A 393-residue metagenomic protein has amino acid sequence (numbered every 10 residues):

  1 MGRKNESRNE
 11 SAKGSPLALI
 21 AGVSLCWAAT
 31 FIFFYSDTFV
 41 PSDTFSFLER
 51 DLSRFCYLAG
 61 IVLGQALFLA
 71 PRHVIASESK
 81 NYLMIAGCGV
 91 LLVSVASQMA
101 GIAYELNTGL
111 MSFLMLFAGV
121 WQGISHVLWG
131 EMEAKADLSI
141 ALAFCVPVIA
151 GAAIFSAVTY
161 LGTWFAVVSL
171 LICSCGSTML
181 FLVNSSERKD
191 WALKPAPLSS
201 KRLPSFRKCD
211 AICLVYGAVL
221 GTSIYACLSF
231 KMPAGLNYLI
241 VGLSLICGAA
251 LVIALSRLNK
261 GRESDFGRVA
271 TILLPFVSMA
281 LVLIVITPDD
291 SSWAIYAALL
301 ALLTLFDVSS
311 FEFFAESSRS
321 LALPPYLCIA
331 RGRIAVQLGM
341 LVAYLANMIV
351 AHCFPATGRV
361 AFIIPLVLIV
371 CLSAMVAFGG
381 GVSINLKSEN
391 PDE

Functional and structural regions predicted by a protein language model:
G2-N9, S139-I140, A152-K231, C247-S264: Intracellular loop-helix junctions on the cytosolic face of multi-pass helical membrane proteins
R8-I61, I212, Y216-A234: Helix-loop boundary and gating motifs at the non-cytosolic
A59-L69, G151, L239-R262, D307-V308 (+1 more regions): Transmembrane alpha-helices of Major Facilitator/SLC transporters
N107-S125, S291-D307: Hydrophobic core of transmembrane alpha-helices in multi-pass small-molecule transporters, especially MFS/SLC-type
Q122-A136, F306-L321: Intracellular juxtamembrane helix-capping segments at the cytosolic ends of symmetry-related transmembrane helices
G267-D307: C-terminal transmembrane helical hairpin of 12-TM major facilitator-type secondary transporters
S320-L327, A374-E393: Membrane-proximal linker segments that couple transmembrane helices to downstream signaling/catalytic modules
P324-A351: A late C-terminal transmembrane helix in Major Facilitator Superfamily
